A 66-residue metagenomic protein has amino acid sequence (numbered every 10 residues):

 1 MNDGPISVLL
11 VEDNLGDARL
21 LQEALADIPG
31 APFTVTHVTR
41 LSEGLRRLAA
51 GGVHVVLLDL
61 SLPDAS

Functional and structural regions predicted by a protein language model:
M1, L25-A26, L45-R46: Short, flexible, glycine/charge-rich loop motifs used to bind or transfer phosphoryl groups or to couple energy/partner
D3-P5: Phosphate-coordination loops involved in phosphoryl transfer and adenosine-cofactor binding
E12: Conserved acidic carboxylate
L15-T39: Two-component/phosphorelay signaling modules centered on CheY-like receiver
Q22, H37-V55, P63-A65: Acidic, metal-coordinating helix/loop segments flanking the phosphotransfer/catalytic sites of two-component signaling
D59: Active-site residues of response regulator receiver
